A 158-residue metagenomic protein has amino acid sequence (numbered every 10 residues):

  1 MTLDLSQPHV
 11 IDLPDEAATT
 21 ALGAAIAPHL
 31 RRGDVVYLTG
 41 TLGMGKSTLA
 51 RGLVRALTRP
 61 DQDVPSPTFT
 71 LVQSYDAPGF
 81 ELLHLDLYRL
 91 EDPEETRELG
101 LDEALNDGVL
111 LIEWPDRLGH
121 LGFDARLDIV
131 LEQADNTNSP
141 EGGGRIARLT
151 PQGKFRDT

Functional and structural regions predicted by a protein language model:
T2-D4, H9, E91-R97, D102-T158: Short phosphate-coordinating micro-motif centered on Lys-Gly-acidic
T2-L22: N-terminal pre-Walker A segment at the start of P-loop NTPase domains
P28-G33: Phosphate-binding P-loop
V36-L38: Hydrophobic anchor at the beta1->P-loop junction of P-loop NTPases
T41: P-loop (Walker A) phosphate-binding loop of NTP-binding proteins
K46: Conserved lysine of the Walker
R59, V64, T68, V72-W114: Conserved nucleotide-sensing/catalytic segment adjacent to the nucleotide-binding pocket in NTP-handling enzymes
